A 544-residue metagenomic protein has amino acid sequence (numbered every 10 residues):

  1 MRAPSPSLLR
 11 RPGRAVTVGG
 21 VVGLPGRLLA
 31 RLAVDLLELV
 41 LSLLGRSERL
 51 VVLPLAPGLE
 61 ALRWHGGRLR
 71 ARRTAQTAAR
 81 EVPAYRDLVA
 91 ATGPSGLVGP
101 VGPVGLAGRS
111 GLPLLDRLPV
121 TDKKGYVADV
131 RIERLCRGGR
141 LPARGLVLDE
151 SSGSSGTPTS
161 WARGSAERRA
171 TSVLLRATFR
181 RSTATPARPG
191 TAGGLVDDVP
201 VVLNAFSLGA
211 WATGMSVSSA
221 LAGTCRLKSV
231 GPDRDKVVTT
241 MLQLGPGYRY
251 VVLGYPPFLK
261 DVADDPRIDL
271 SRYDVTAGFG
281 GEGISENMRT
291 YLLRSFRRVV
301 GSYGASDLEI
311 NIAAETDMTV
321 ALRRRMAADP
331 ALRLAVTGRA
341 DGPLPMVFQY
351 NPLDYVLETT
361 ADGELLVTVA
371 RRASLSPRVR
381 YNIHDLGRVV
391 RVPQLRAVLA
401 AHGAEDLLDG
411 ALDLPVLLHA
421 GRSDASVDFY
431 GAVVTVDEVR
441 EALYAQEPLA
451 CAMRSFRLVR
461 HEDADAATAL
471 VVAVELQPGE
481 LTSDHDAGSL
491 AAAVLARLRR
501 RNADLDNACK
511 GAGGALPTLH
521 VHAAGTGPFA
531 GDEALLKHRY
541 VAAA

Functional and structural regions predicted by a protein language model:
R2-E150, G156-G193, D197-V199, A469-A544: Nucleotide 5′-phosphate-binding alpha/beta core
A78, S151-S154, V202, V252 (+2 more regions): Conserved S/T- and glycine-rich ATP-binding loop of Class I adenylate-forming
L146, D197-V199, G247-R249, R272-D274 (+2 more regions): A general structural motif
S165-S182, P200-K260, V300: AMP-binding/adenylate-forming
M215-A222, D264-I268, M288-R294, D486-A493: Short, aromatic/basic amphipathic alpha-helical patches
R249-Y291, V299-I310, L357: Adenylate-forming
T290-A404: Conserved AMP-binding/adenylate-forming
L375, V379-K510, L536: AMP-binding/adenylate-forming catalytic core of the ANL superfamily
